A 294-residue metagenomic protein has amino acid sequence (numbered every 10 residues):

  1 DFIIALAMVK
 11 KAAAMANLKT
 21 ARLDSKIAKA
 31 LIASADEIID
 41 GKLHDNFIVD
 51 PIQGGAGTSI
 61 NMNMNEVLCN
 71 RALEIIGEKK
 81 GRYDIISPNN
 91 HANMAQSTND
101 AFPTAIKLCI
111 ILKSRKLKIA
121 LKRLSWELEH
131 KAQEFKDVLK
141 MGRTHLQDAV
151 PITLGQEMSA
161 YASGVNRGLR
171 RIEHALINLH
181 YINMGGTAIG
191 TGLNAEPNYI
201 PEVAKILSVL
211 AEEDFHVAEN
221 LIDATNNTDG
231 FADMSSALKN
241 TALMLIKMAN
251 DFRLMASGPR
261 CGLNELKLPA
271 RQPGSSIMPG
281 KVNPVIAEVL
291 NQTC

Functional and structural regions predicted by a protein language model:
D1-C294: Conserved, well-structured ligand/cofactor-binding cores
